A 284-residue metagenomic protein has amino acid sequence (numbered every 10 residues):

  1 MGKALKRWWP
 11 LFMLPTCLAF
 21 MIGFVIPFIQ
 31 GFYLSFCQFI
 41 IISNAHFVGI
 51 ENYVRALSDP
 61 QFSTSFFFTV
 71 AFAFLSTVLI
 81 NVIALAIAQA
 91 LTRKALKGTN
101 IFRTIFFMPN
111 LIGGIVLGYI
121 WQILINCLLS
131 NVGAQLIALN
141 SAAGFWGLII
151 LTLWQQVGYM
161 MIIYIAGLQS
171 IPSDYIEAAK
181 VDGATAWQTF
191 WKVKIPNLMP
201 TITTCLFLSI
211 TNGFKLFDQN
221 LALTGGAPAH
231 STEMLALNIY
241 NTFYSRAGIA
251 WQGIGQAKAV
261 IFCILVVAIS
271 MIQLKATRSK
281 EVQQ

Functional and structural regions predicted by a protein language model:
G2-Q284: A structural signal for multi-pass alpha-helical bundles of membrane permease subunits that mediate small-molecule
